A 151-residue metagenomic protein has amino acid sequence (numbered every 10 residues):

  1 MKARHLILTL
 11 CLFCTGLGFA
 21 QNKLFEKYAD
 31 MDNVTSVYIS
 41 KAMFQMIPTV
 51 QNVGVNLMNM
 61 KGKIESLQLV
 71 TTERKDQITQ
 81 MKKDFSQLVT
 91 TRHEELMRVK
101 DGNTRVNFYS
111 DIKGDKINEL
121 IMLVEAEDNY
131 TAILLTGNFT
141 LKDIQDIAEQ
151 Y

Functional and structural regions predicted by a protein language model:
M1-K27: Bacterial Sec-dependent N-terminal signal peptides
L10-L12, K27, N59, R98 (+1 more regions): Generic marker of residues within folded, mature protein domains
T15, A42, T72-R74, K113 (+2 more regions): Generic structural motif
A20, N56-N59, T131: Short, functionally important structural connectors and interaction interfaces within domains
Q21-M31, K83-E94: Charged, low-complexity, helix/coiled-coil-prone segments
F25-D76, Q80-K82: Early exported N-terminus immediately downstream of N-terminal targeting peptides
D84-A148: Surface-exposed, polar helix/loop patches in the mature regions of secreted/periplasmic/lumenal proteins that form
